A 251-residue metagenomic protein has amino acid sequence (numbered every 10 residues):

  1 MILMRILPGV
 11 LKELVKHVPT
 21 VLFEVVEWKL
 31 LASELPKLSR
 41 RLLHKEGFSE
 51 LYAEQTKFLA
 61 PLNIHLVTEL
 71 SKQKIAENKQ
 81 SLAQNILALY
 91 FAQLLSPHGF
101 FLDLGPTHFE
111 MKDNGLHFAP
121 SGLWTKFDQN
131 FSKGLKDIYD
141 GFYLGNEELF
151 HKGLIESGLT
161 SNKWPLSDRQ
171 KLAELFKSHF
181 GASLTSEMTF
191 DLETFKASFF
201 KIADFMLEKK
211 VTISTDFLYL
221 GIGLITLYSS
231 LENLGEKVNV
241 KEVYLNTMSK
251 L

Functional and structural regions predicted by a protein language model:
M1-L251: Conserved catalytic cores of large enzyme domains
